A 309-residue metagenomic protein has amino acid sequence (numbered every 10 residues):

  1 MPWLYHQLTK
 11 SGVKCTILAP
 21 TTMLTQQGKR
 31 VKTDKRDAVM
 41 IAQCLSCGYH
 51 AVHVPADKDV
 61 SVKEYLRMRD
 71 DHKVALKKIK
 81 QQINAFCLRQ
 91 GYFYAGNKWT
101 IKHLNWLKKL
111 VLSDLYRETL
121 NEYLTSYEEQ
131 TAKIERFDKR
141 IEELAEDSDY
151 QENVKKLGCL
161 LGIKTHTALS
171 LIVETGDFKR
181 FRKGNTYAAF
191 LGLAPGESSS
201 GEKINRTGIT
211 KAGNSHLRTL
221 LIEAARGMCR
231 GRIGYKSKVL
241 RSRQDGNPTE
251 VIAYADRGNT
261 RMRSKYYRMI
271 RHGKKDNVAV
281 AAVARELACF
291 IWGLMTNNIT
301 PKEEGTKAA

Functional and structural regions predicted by a protein language model:
M1-L112, K274: Phosphate- and other anionic-substrate recognition elements at nucleic-acid/protein interfaces
Q27, A51-M68, I204-I209, S242 (+2 more regions): Short, solvent-exposed helix-loop connector elements
I41, H72, Q130, L221 (+2 more regions): A residue-level signal for conserved active-site and pocket-lining positions in enzyme catalytic cores
G48-V52, I79-K80, I134-F137, G176-R180 (+2 more regions): Short helix-capping/linker segments at secondary-structure and domain boundaries
D70, K77, E128-E135, R285: Generic structural signal for well-ordered, non-transmembrane alpha-helical segments in soluble/cytosolic regions
K109-H166, T175: Helix-hairpin-helix/helix-loop-helix acidic hairpins
K155-C159, T165, S170-H272, A308-A309: Phosphate-backbone recognition surface of nucleic-acid-processing proteins
S264-A309: Basic, amphipathic alpha-helical segments enriched in Lys/Arg and hydrophobic/aromatic residues
